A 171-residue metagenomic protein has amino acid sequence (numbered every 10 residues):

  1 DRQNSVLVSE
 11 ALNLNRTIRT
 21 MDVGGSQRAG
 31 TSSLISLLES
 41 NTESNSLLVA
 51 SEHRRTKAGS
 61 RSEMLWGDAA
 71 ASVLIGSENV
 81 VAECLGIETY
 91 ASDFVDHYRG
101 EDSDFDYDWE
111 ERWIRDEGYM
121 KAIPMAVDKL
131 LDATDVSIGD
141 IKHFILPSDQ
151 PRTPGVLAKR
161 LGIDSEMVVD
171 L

Functional and structural regions predicted by a protein language model:
D1, F144-V156: Glycine-rich phosphate-binding loops at beta-strand->alpha-helix junctions
D1-N45, V156-L171: Conserved catalytic cysteine-centered active-site region of acyl-thioester-dependent Claisen-condensing enzymes
R2-N4, L34-I35, K57-E63, L85-I87 (+2 more regions): Short acidic, glycine/serine/threonine-rich loops at helix termini
R19-D22, N45-S51, C84-I87, I138-L146 (+1 more regions): Beta-strand segments within the central parallel beta-sheet cores of soluble alpha/beta enzyme folds
G25-A29, A50-T56, E78: Acidic, glycine-rich active-site loops and adjacent beta-strand->loop/helix elements that engage anionic groups
L38, T42-S72: Flexible, glycine-rich active-site loops centered on histidine and acidic residues that chelate a metal or position
G59-E117, K121-D128, A133: Condensing-enzyme catalytic core mediating Claisen C-C bond formation in acyl metabolism
P124-K142, L161-D164: Phosphate/pyrophosphate-binding loops at sites that engage ATP/ADP/AMP, CoA/4′-phosphopantetheine, polyphosphate
